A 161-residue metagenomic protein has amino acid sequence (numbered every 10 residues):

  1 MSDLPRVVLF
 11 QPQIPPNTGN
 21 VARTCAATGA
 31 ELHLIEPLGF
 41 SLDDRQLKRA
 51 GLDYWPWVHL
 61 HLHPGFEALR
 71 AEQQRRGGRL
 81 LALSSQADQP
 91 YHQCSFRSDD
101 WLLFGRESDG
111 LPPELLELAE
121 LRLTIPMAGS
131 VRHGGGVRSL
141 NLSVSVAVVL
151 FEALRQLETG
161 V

Functional and structural regions predicted by a protein language model:
M1-V161: Post-transcriptional modification and biogenesis factors for structured RNAs of the translation apparatus
